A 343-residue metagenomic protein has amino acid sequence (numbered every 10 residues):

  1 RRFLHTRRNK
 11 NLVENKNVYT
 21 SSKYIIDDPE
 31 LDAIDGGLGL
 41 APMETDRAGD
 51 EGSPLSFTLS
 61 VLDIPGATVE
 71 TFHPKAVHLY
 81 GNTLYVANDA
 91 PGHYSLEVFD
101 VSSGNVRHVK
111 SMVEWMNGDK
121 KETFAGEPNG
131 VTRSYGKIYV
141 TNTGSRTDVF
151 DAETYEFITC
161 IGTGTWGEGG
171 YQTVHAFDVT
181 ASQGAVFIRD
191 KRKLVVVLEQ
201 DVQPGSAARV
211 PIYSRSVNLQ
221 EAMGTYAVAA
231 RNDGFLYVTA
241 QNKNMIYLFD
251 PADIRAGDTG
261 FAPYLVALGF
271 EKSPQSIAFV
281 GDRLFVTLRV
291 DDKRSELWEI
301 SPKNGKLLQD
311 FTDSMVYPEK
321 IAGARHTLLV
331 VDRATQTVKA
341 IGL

Functional and structural regions predicted by a protein language model:
R1-A48: N-terminal secretory leader/proregion of peptide precursors and effectors
E44-V69, H108-T123, I158-Y171, A208-E221 (+1 more regions): Surface-exposed loop and turn segments in beta-propeller and other repeat-based domains that flank or scaffold
T68-Y80, W115-R133, T165-A181, L219-N232 (+2 more regions): Beta-rich, blade/repeat-based domains predominating in secreted/periplasmic proteins but also intracellular
T83, K137, A185, F235 (+2 more regions): Conserved core beta-strand positions within WD40 beta-propeller blades
V86-G92, V140-S145, I188-R192, V238-K243 (+2 more regions): Conserved beta-strand positions in repeat-built beta-propeller and related beta-rich domains
H93-E97, R146-V149, L194-L198, N244-D250 (+2 more regions): Structural motif
D100-N105, D151-Y155, E199-P204, D250-R255 (+2 more regions): Short loop/turn segments that connect beta-strands within beta-propeller blades
Y317-L343: Blade-level signature of beta-propeller repeat domains, shared across WD40, Kelch, NHL, RCC1 and BNR/Asp-box propellers
